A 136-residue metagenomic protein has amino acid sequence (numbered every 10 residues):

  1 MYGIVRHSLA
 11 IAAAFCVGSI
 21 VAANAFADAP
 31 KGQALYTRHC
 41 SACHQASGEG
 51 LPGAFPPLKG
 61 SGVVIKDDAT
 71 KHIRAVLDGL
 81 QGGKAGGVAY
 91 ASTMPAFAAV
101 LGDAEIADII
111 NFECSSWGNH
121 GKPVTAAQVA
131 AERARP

Functional and structural regions predicted by a protein language model:
M1-R6: N-terminal secretory signal peptides that target proteins for export/translocation
H7-C16: Sec-dependent N-terminal signal peptides
V17-A22: N-terminal signal peptide c-region/cleavage motif recognized by signal peptidases
A23-A27: C-terminal region of N-terminal signal peptides and the immediate post-cleavage residues of exported proteins
D28-T70, D78-V88, S115-P123: Periplasmic/extracellular electron-transfer cofactor-ligation site, primarily the c-type cytochrome heme-c attachment
K84-P136: Flexible coil segments in periplasmic/lumen-exposed cytochrome c-class electron-transfer proteins
